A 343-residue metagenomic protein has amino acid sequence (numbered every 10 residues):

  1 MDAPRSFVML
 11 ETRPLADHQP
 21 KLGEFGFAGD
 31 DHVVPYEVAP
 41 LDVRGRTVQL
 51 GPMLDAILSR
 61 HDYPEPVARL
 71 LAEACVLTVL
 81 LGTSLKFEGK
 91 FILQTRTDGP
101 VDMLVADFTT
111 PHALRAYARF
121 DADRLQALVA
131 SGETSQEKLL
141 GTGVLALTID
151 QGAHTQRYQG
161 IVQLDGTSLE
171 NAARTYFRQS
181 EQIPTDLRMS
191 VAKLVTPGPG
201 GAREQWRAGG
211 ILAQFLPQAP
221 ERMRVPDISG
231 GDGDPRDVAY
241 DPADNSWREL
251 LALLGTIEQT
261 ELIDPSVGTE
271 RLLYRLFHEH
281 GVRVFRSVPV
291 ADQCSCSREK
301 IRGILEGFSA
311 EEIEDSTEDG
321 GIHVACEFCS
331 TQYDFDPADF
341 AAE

Functional and structural regions predicted by a protein language model:
A3-R286: Interaction interfaces in information-processing and related assembly proteins
L251-E343: Cys/His-clustered metal-coordination modules, chiefly Zn-binding fingers
